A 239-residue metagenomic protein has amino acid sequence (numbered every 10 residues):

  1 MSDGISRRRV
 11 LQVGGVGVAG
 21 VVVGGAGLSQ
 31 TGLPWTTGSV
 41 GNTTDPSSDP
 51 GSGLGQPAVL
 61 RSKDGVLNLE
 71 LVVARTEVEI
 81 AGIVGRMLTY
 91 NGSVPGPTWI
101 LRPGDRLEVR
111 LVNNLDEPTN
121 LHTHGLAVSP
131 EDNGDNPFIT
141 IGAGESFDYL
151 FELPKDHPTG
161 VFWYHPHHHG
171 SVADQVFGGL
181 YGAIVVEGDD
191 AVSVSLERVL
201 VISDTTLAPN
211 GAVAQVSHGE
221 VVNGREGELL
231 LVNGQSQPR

Functional and structural regions predicted by a protein language model:
M1-V18: N-terminal secretory signal peptides and thylakoid transit peptides that target proteins across membranes
G14, V21, L28-R239: Histidine-centered copper-binding motifs that mark active-site loops of extracellular/periplasmic copper enzymes
